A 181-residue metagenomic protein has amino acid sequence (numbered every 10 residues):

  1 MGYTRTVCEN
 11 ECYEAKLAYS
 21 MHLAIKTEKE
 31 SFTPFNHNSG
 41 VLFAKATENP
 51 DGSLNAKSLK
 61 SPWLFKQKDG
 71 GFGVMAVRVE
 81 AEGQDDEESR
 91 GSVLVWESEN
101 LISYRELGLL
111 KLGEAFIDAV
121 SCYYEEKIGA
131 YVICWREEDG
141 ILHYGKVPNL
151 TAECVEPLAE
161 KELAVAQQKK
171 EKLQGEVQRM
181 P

Functional and structural regions predicted by a protein language model:
M1-D118, Y124-P181: Beta-rich carbohydrate-recognition and catalytic domains
